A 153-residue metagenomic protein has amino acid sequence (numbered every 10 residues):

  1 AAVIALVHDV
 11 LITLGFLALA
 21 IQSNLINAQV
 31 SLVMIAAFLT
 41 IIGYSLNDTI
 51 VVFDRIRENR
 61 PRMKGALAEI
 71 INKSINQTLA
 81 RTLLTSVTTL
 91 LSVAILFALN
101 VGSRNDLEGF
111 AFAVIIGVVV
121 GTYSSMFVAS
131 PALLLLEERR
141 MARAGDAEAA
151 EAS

Functional and structural regions predicted by a protein language model:
A1-A5, I71-T78, A149-S153: Membrane-interface segments at loop-to-transmembrane junctions
A1-R57, A98-L99: Hydrophobic transmembrane alpha-helices and their membrane-interface caps in long multi-pass transport proteins
A5, D9, I41-Y44, D48 (+3 more regions): Membrane-embedded alpha-helical bundles that form the substrate/pore pathway in multi-pass transport systems
N27, L84-E137: Hydrophobic, glycine/alanine-rich multi-pass transmembrane helices and their short helix-loop junctions in large
L32, A37, G65-N72, A144-G145: Active-site-proximal inter-transmembrane loops
M63-L83: Helix-loop junctions and hydrophobic alpha-helical segments within the transmembrane domains of large membrane
P131-S153: Interfacial helix-loop-helix hairpins and adjacent transmembrane helices of multi-pass alpha-helical membrane proteins
